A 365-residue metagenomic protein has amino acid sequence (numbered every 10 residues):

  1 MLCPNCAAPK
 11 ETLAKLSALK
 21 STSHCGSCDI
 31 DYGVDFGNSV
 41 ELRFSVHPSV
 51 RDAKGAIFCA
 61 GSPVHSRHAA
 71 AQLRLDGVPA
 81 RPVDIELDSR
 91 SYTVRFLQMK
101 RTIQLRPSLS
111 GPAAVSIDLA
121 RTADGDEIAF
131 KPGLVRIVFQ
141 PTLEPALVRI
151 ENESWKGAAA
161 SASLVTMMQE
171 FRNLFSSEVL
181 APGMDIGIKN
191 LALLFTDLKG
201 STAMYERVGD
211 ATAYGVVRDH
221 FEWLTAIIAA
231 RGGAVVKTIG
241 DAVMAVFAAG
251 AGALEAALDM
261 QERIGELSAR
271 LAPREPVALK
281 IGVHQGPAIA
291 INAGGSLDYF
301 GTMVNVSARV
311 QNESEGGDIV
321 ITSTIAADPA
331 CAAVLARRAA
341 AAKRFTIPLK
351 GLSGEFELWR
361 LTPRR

Functional and structural regions predicted by a protein language model:
M1-C59: Cys/His-rich short segments
P9-K15, D35-G37, R43, E178-G183 (+1 more regions): Active-site phosphate-binding and catalytic loops of NTP-dependent enzymes
K15-S17, I85-E86, A129, G183-I186 (+7 more regions): Replace "in large, NTP-powered and nucleic-acid-processing enzymes" with "in large, NTP-powered factors and other
A53-K156: N-terminal accessory interaction module
K131-I188: Regulatory cytosolic signal-relay segments
E151-A158, A242, N292-G295: Short hinge/gating elements
V165, S177-E262: Catalytic NTP-binding/metal-coordinating core of nucleotidyl cyclase/transferase enzymes
A245-R365: Catalytic beta-strand-to-alpha-helix segment of the class III nucleotidyl cyclase homology domain
